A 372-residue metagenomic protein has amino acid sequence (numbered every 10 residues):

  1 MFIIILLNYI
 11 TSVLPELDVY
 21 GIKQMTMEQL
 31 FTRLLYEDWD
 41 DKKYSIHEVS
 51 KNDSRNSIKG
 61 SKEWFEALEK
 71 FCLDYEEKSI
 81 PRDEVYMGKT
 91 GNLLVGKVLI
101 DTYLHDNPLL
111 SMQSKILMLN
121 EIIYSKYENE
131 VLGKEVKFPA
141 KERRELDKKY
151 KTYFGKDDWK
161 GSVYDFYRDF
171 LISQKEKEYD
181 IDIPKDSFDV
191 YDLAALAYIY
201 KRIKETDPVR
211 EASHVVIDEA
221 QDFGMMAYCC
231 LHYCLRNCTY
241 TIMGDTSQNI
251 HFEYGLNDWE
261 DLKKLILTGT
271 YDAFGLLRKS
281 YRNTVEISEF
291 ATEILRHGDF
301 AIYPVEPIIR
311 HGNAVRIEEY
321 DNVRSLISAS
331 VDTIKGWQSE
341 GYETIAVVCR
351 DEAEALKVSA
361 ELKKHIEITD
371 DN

Functional and structural regions predicted by a protein language model:
M1-V216, Q221-C230, C238, T270-D272: Alpha-helical nucleic-acid-binding subdomain of P-loop helicases immediately C-terminal to the Walker A/P-loop
F2-W39, E176, D180-I181, Y200-H214 (+1 more regions): Conserved helicase motor core of SF1/SF2 NTP-dependent helicases
